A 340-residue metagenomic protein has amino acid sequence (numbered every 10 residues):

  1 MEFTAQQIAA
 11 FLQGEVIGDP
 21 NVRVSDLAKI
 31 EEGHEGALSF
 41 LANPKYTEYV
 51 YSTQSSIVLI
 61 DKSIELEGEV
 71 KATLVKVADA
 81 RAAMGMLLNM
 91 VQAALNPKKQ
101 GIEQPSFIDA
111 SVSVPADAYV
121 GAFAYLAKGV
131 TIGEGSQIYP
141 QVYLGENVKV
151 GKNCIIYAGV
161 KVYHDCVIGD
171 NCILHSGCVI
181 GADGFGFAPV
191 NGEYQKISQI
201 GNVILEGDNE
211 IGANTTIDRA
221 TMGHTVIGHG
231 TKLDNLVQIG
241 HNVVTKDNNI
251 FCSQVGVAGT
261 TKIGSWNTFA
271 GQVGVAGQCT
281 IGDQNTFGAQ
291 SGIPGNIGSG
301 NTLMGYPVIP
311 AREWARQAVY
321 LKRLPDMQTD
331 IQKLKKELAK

Functional and structural regions predicted by a protein language model:
M1-P105, D117, N171, G177-C178 (+3 more regions): Terminal amphipathic alpha-helical/low-complexity segments used for targeting or macromolecular assembly
F40, G101-P310: Structural signal for interior beta-strand "rungs" in well-ordered beta-sheet cores of soluble enzyme domains
